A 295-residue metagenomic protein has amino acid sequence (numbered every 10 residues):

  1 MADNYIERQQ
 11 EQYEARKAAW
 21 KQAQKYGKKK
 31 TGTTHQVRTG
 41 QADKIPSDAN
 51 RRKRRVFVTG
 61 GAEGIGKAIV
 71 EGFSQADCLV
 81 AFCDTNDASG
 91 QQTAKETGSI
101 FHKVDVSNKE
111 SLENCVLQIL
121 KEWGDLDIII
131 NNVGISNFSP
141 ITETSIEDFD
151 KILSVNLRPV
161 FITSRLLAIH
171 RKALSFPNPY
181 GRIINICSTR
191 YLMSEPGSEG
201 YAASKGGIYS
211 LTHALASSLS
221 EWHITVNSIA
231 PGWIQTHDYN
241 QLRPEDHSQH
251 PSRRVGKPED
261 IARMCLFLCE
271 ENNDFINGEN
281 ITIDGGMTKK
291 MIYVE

Functional and structural regions predicted by a protein language model:
D48-V80: Canonical Rossmann dinucleotide-binding motif of NAD(H)/NADP(H)-dependent dehydrogenases/reductases, specifically
P140-I141, S145-L153, D246: Substrate-binding pocket helix/loop in short-chain dehydrogenase/reductase
T142, M193-E199, E221, R253 (+2 more regions): Active-site loop immediately N-terminal to the catalytic Tyr-X3-Lys motif of short-chain dehydrogenase/reductase
T144, M193-A202, A214, V294: Active-site loop-to-helix junction immediately N-terminal to the catalytic Tyr of the SDR YXXXK motif in Rossmann-fold
S164, S204, T212: Active-site helix of classical SDR
M193, N277-E295: Short C-terminal tail/terminal secondary-structure segment of NAD(P)H-dependent dehydrogenase/reductase domains
S220, T225, I276-G278: Short, small/polar-rich loop/turn modules that mediate ligand/substrate recognition or access, typified
